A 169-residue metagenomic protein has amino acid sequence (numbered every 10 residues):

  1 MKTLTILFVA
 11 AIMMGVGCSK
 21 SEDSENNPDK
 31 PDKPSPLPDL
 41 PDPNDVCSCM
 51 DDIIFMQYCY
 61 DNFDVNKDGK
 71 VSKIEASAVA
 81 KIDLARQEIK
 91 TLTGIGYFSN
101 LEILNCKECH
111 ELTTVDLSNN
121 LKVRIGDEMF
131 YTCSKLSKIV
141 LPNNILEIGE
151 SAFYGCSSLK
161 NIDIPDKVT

Functional and structural regions predicted by a protein language model:
M1-P28: Bacterial Sec-dependent N-terminal signal peptides
I6-L7, A152, D166: Intrinsically disordered and other compositionally biased segments
A10-A11, G15-G17, C106, G126 (+1 more regions): Small side chains
A11, E22-N27, P38, L121 (+3 more regions): Intrinsically disordered, low-complexity serine/threonine-rich segments
C18, C47-C49, C109, C133 (+1 more regions): Disulfide-bonded cysteines in secreted/extracellular proteins and peptides
C18-I103, N119, N143, D166: N-terminal capping/linker segments that flank leucine-rich repeat
I89-I103, H110-R124, S134-E147, S157-T169: Structural signature of tandem-repeat unit edges
D127-Y131, G149-Y154: Consensus positions within tandem repeat domains that build extended binding/scaffold surfaces
